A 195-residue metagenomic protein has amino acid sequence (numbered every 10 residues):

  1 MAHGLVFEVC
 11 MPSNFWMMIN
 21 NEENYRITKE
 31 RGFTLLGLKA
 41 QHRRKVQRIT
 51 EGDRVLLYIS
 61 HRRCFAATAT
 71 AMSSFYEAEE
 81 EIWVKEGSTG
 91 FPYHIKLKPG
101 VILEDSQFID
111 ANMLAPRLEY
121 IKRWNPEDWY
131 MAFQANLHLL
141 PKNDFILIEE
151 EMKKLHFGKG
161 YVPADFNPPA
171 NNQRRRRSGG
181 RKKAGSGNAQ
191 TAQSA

Functional and structural regions predicted by a protein language model:
A2-E51, I59, D144-L147, M152-G187 (+1 more regions): Compositionally biased, charged N-terminal/linker segments
N14, F65-A67, Y93: Residues that flank catalytic or metal-binding motifs in active/ligand-binding sites
R26-T28, C64-A67, A78-E80: Short acidic/glycine-rich loop or secondary-structure boundary segments that cap or lie
Y58-C64: Short, charged beta-turn/beta-strand-edge "cap" motif at the junction between a beta-strand and an adjacent loop
T70-H138: Aromatic- and Lys/Arg-enriched surface recognition patch
P141: Short, conserved phosphate/pyrophosphate- and ester-handling motifs at nucleotide-, phospho-/glycolipid
